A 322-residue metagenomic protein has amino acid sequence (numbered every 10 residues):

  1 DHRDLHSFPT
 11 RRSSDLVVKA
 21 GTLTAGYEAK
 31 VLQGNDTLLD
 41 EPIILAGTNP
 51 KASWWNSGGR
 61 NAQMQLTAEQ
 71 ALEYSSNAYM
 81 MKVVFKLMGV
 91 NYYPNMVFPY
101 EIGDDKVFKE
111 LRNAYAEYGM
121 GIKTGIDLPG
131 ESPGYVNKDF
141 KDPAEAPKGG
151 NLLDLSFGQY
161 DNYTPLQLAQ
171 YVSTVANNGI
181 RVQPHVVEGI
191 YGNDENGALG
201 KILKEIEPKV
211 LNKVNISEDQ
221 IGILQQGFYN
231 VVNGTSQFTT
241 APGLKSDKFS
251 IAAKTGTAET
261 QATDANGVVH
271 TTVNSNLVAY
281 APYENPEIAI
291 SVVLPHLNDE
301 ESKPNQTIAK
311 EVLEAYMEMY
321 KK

Functional and structural regions predicted by a protein language model:
D1-H6: Short, exposed "boundary/linker" segments that immediately precede the start of a downstream structural module
S7, R11-D15, T24-L294: Beta-lactam-recognizing serine transpeptidase/beta-lactamase-like catalytic domain environment
K19: Short, conserved phosphate/pyrophosphate- and ester-handling motifs at nucleotide-, phospho-/glycolipid
R181-V182, V278, S302-N305, E314-M319: Glycine-rich loops and low-complexity Gly/Arg-rich segments that provide flexible linkers or classic glycine-based
G197-K209, T307-K322: Short, gly/Ser/Thr-rich active-site loops of penicillin-recognizing serine hydrolases
V293-N298, M319-K322: Noncatalytic linker/hinge segments flanking ATPase motor cores
H296-I308: A short acidic/glycine-rich loop-to-helix N-cap element
